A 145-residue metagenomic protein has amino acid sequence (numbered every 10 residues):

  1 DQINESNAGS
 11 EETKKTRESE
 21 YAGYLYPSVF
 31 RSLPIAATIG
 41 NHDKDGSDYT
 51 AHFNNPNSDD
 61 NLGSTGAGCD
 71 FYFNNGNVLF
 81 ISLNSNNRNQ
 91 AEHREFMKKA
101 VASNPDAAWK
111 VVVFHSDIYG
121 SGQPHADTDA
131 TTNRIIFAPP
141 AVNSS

Functional and structural regions predicted by a protein language model:
D1, G40-N41, H115: Active-site glycine-centered loops adjacent to acidic/histidine catalytic or metal-binding residues that shape
N4, D43, I118: Short active-site segment of divalent metal-dependent hydrolases/proteases that encodes the spacing between
N7-W109, P124-N143: Extended active-site neighborhood of metal-dependent phosphoesterases/phosphodiesterases
V112-I118, S145: Histidine-centered catalytic micro-motifs
G120-G122: Short acidic/glycine-rich loop or secondary-structure boundary segments that cap or lie
